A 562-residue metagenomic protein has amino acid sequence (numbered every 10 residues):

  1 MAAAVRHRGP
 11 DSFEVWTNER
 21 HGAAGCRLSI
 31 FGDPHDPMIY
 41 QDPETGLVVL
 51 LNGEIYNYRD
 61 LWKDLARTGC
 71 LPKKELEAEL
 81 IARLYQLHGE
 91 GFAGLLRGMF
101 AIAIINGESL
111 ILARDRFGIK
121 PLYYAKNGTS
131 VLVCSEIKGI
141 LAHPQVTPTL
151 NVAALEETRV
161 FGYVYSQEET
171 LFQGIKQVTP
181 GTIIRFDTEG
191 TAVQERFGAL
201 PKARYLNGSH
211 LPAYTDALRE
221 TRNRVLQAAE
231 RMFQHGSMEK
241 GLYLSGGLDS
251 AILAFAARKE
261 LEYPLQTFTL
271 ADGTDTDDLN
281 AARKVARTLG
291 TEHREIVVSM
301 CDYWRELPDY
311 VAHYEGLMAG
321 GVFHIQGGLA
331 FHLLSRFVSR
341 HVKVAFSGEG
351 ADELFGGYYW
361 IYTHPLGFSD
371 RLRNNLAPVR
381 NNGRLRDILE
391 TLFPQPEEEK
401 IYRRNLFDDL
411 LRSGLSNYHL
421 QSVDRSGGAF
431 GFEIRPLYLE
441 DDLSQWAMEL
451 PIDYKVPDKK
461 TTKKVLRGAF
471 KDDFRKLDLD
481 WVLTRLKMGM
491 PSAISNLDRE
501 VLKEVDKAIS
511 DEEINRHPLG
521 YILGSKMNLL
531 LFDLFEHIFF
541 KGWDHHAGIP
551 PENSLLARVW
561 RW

Functional and structural regions predicted by a protein language model:
M1-L50, E54, R83-P201, N223-E230 (+1 more regions): N-terminal glutamine amidotransferase
D11, L71, G91, K120 (+4 more regions): Short coil/loop linkers at secondary-structure junctions
S12, P72-E75, P148-N151, P457 (+3 more regions): Short, surface-exposed acidic
T17, D64-R67, L87, G98-A101 (+6 more regions): ATP-dependent adenylate-handling active sites, centered on carboxylate activation for C-N bond formation
R27, L76, R196-P201, A271 (+1 more regions): Residues at the C-termini of beta-strands that transition into short coil/loop
C70-A82: Helix-loop-helix
